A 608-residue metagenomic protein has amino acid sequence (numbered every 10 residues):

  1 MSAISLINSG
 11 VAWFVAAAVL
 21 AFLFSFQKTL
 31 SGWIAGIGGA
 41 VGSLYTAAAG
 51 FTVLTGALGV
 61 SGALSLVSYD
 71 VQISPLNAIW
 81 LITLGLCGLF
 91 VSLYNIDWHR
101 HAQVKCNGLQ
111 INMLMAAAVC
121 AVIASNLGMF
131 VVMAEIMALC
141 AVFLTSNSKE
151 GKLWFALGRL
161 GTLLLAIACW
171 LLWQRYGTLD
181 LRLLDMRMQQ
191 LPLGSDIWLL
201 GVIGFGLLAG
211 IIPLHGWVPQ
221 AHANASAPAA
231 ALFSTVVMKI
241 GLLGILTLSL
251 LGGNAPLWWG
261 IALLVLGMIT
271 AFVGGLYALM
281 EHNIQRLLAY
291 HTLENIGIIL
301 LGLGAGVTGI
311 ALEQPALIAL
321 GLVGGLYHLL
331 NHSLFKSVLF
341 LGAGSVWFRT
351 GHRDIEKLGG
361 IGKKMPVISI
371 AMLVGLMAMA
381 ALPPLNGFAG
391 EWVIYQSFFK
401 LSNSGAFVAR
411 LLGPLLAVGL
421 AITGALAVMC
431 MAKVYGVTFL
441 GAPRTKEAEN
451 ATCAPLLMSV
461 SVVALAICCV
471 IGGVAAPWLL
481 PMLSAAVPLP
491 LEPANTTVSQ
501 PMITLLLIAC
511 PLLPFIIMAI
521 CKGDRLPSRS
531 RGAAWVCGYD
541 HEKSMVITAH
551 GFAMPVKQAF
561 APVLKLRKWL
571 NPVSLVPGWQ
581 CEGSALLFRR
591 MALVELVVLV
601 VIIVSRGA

Functional and structural regions predicted by a protein language model:
M1-S9, A16-L109, G177-Q189, A485 (+2 more regions): Transmembrane helix-loop-helix hairpins at membrane boundaries of multipass inner-membrane proteins
A18-F22, G275, V434, L513-G523 (+1 more regions): Alpha-helical transmembrane segments
K28-G39, K152-R159, Q285, A289 (+3 more regions): Alpha-helical transmembrane segments and their helix-start/interface "positive-inside/aromatic belt" motifs in integral
I37-G50, G161-C169, M372-P384, S461-W478 (+1 more regions): Hydrophobic alpha-helical membrane-insertion segments
A57-L66, R182-M186, V393-V408, W478-V498: Membrane-interfacial helical/loop segments at transmembrane boundaries in membrane proteins
F90-R100, K105-F130, L139-N450: Hydrophobic transmembrane alpha-helices and their helix-loop junctions in integral membrane proteins
T452-L513: Hard-cation-handling environments
L479-L505, C521-A608: Aromatic-capped, Gly/Pro-kinked transmembrane alpha-helices
